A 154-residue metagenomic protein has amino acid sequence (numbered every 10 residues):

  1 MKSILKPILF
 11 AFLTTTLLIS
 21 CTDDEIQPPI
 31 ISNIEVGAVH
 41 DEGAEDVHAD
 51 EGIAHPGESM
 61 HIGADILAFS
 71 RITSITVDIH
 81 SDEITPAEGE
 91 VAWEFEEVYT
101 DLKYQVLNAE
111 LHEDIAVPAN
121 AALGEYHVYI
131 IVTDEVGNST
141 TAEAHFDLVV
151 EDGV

Functional and structural regions predicted by a protein language model:
M1-L9: Bacterial N-terminal signal peptides that target proteins for export
K2, P29-V154: First exposed extracellular module after export/assembly in secreted or surface-exposed proteins
L9-F10, G52: Generic detector of short alpha-helix boundary/capping microenvironments and adjacent low-complexity segments
A11-T15: Alpha-helical transmembrane segments
L17-S20: C-terminal motif of bacterial Sec signal peptides marking the signal peptidase cleavage site
T22-E25: Bacterial signal peptide processing site
